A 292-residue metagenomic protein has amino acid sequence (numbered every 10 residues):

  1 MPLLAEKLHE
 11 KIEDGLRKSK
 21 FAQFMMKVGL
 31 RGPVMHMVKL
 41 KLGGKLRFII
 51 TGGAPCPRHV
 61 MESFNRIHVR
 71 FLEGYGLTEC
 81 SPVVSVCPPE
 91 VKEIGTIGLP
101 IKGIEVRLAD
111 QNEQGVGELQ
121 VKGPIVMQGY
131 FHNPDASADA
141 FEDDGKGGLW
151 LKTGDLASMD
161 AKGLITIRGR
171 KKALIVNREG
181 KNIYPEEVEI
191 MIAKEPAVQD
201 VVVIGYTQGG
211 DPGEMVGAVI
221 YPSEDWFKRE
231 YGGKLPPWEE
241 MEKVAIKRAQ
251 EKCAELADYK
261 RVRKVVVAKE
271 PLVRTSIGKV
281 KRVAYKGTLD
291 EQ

Functional and structural regions predicted by a protein language model:
M1-G115, P124, D144, P222-K228 (+1 more regions): Conserved adenylate-forming
G103, A197-D200, R261: Glycine-centered tight turns that cap/initiate beta-strands
V106, D155, G163, I192 (+2 more regions): Residue-level signal for inorganic ion chemistry
R107, Q114-N177, N182-P185, P212: Conserved ATP-binding/catalytic segment of the ANL
V126, L164-A193, D225-E240, L256-V262: Adenylate-forming
G154-L156, E195-E224, A254: C-terminal boundary motif of the adenylate-forming
K171-P212, R274, R282: Gly/lys/ser-thr-rich phosphate-binding loops in alpha/beta enzymes that coordinate phosphoanhydride or phosphate groups
V202-G205, I246-Q292: Conserved C-terminal "lid"/linker of ANL adenylate-forming enzymes
